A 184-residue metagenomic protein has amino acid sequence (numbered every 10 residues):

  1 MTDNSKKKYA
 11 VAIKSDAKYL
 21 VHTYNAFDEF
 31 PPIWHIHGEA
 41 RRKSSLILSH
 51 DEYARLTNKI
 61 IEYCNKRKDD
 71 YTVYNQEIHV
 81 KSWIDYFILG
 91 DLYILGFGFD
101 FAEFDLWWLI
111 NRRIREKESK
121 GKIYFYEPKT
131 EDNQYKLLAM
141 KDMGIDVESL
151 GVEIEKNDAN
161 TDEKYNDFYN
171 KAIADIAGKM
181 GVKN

Functional and structural regions predicted by a protein language model:
M1-L56, D91: Extended, H/D-rich, highly charged conserved domains that either
D3-Y9, H22-E29, H79-N184: SIR2/sirtuin-family catalytic core signature
A10-D16, Y71-V73, A102-D105: A short linear-motif detector with a strong N-terminal bias
Y24, H50-K68, L109-I110, V147 (+1 more regions): Generic hydrophobic, helix-prone segments enriched in Leu/Val/Ile
S45, Y53-L89, F101: Acidic, metal/cofactor-coordinating or nucleic-acid-engaging core segments within structured domains
